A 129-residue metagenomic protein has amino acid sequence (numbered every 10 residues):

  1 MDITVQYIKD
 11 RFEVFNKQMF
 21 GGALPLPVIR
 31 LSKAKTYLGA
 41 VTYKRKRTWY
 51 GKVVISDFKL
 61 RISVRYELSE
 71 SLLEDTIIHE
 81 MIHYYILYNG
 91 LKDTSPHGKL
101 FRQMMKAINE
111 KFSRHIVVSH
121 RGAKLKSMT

Functional and structural regions predicted by a protein language model:
M1-L72, Y88-T129: Metalloprotease/metallohydrolase-associated module, dominated by Zn2+-dependent proteases
D75-L87: Active-site recognition of the HExxH zinc-binding catalytic motif
